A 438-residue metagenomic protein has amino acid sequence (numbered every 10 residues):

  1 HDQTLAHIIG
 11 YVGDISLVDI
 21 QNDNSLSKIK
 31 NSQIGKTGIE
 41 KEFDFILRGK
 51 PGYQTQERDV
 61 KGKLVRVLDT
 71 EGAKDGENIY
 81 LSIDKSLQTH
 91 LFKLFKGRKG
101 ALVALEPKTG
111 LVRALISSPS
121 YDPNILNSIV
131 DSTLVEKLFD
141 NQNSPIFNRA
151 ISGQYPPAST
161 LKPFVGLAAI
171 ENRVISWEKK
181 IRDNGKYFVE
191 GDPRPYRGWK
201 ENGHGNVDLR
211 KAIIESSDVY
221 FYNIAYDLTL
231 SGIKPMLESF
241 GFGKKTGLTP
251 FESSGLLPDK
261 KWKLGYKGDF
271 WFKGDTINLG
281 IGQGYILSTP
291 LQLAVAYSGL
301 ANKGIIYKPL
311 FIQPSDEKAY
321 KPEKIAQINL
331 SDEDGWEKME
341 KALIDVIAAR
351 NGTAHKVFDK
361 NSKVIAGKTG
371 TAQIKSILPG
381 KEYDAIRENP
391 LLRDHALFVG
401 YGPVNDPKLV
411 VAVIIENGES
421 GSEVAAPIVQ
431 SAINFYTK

Functional and structural regions predicted by a protein language model:
H1-A101, I116-R149, Q154, I325 (+2 more regions): Extracytoplasmic/periplasmic proteins that interact with beta-lactams or build/remodel peptidoglycan
K36, L293, G421-Q430: Short, charged, low-complexity patches
E57-E71, K108-S159, F164-V413: Beta-lactam-recognizing serine transpeptidase/beta-lactamase-like catalytic domain environment
F95, A225, L343, I433-T437: Hydrophobic residues within well-ordered, non-membrane alpha-helices that form the packing/core of soluble catalytic
L102-P107: Short hydrophobic alpha-helical segments used for membrane anchoring or interfacial signaling
K321-I325, I428-K438: Short, gly/Ser/Thr-rich active-site loops of penicillin-recognizing serine hydrolases
E416-E419: A generic structural motif
